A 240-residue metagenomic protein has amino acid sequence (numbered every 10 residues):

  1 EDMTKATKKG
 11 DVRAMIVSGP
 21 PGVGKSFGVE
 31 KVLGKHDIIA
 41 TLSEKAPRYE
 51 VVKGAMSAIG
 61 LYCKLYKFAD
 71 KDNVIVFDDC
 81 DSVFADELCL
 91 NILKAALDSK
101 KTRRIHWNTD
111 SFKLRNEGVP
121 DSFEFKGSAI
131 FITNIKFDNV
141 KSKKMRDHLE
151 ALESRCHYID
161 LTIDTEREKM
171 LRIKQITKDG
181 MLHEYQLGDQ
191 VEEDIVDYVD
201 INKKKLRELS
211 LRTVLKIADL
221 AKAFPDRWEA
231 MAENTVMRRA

Functional and structural regions predicted by a protein language model:
E1-K9: Pre-Walker A adenine-sensing motif
K9-V29: Walker A/P-loop nucleotide-binding motif
G22-V23, M56-A58, C80-V83, A129 (+2 more regions): Conserved nucleotide-binding/hydrolysis micro-motifs of P-loop NTPases
D37-N73, D81-D86: AAA+/P-loop NTPase substrate/partner-engagement loops
K45-R48, K71-N73, S99-K100, F125-S128 (+1 more regions): Short glycine-/polar-rich loops that comprise or flank the Walker A/P-loop and associated switch/sensor motifs
A85-F125, I132-N134: Conserved catalytic/switch belt of AAA+ P-loop NTPases
K143-D164: A short helix-turn-beta junction within AAA+ P-loop NTPase domains corresponding to the substrate/partner-engaging
K169-M237: Conserved AAA+ ATPase small/helical "lid" subdomain
